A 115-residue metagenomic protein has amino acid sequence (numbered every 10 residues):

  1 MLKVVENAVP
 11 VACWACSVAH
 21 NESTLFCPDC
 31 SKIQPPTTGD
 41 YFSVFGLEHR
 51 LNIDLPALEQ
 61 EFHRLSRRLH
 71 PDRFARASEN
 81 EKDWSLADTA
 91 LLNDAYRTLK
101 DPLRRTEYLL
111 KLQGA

Functional and structural regions predicted by a protein language model:
M1-E6: N-terminal mitochondrial targeting presequence
V9-L69: N-terminal J-domain/J-like co-chaperone modules of DnaJ/Hsp40 proteins
S43-L51, F74-A75, E79, W84: Conserved Nudix-box catalytic region and its N-terminal flanking loop in Nudix hydrolases and closely related
D54-R73, D83-E107: J-domain helical core
K111-A115: Short, intrinsically disordered, charge-balanced linker/junction segments flanking boundaries in proteins
